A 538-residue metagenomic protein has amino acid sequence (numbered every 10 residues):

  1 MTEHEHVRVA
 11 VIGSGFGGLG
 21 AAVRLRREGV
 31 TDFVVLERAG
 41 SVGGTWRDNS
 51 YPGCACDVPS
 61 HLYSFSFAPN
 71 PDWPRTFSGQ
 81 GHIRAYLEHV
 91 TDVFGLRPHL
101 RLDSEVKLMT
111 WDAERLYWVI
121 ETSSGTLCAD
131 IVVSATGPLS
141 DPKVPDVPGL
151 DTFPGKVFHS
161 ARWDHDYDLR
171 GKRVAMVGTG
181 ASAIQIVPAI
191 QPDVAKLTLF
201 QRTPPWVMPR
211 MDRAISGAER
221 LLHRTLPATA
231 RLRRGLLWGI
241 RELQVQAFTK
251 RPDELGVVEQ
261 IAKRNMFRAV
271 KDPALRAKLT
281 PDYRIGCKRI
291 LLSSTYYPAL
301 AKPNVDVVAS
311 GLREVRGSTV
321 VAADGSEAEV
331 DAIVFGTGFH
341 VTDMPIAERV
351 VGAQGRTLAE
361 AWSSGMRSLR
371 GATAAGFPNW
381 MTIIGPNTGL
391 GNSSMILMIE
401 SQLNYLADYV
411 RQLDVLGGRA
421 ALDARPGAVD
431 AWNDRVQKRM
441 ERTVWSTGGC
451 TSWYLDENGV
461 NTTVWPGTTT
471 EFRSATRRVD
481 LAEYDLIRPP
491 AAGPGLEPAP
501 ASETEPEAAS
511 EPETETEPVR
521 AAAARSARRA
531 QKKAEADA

Functional and structural regions predicted by a protein language model:
E3-H6, A10-I12, F16, G20-S41 (+6 more regions): Rossmann-like dinucleotide-binding core of oxidoreductases
V7-V11, F16-R97, Q201-R202, R268-A274: Beta1-alpha1 glycine-rich phosphate/pyrophosphate-binding loop at the start of Rossmann-like nucleotide-binding domains
R47-C56, V147-G149, T295-Y297, G352-N379 (+1 more regions): FAD-binding beta-loop-beta segment adjacent to the flavin cofactor pocket
R75-L139: Feature captures the FAD/FMN-dependent oxidoreductase FAD-binding
T110-T126, G155, E314-A328: Conserved beta-strand-loop-beta-strand element in the redox core of flavoprotein oxidoreductases
W206-P209, E219-R220, P227-A228, S368 (+2 more regions): C-terminal, flexible cofactor-proximal segment of oxidoreductases
Q246, K250, E254, V258-A323 (+2 more regions): C-terminal catalytic lobe of FAD-dependent flavoproteins
A332, G336-V410: Glycine/threonine-rich phosphate-binding loop and adjacent beta-strand/alpha-helix elements that clamp
